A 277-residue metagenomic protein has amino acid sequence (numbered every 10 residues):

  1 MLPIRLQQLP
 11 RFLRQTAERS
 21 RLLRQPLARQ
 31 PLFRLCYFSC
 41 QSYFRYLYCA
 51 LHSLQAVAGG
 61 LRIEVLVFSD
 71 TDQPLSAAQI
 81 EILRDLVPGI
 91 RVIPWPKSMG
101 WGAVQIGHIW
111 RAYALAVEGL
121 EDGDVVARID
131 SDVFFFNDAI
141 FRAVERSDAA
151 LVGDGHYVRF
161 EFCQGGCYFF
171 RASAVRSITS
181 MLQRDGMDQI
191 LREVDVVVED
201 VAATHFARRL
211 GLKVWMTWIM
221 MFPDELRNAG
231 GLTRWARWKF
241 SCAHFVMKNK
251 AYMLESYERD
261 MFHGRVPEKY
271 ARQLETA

Functional and structural regions predicted by a protein language model:
M1-H52: N-proximal low-complexity "stem/linker" segments adjacent to membrane-targeting elements
Y37-S39, V67-T71, I129, G153: Short beta-strand/turn micro-motifs composed of small residues that flank or help shape donor/cofactor-binding pockets
Q41-R45, D72-P74, V133-F135, V175: Short acidic, S/G/P-rich loop/turn micro-motifs used as interaction or catalytic elements
H52-R62: Short, acidic, metal-binding catalytic loop of nucleotide-sugar glycosyltransferases
F68-G123: Active-site-proximal specificity loops/subdomain of glycosyltransferases
G100-I106, I129, V133-L212: Conserved catalytic core of nucleotide-sugar-dependent glycosyltransferases
V126: Short aromatic/hydrophobic "clamp" motif used to bind/position activated sugar donors
E193-A277: C-terminal catalytic/acceptor-binding lobe
